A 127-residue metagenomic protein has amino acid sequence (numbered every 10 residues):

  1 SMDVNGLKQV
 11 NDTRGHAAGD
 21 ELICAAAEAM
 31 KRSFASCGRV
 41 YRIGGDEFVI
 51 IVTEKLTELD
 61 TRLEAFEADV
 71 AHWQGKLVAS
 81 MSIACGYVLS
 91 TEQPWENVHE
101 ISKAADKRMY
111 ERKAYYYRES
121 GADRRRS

Functional and structural regions predicted by a protein language model:
M2, F48, I83-Y87: A structural signal for short, well-ordered beta-strand segments
M2, T13, E28-R39, H72-V78 (+2 more regions): Nucleotide second-messenger and two-component phosphorelay signaling modules
N5-A35, Y41-G45, V49-I50, T57-D60 (+2 more regions): Conserved long alpha-helical elements within nucleotide-processing catalytic cores of c-di-GMP signaling and class III
H16, D60, E67, A71 (+2 more regions): Catalytic-core segments of nucleotide cyclases and related cyclic-nucleotide turnover enzymes
L22, R62, M81, V98-I101: Hydrophobic side chains within well-formed alpha-helices
Y41-I43, V70-G86, E119-D123: Catalytic core regions of nucleotide second-messenger enzymes
I50-K55, L89-T91: Short beta-strand-to-loop capping motifs
K55-T57, S80-I83, Y87, I101-A104: Generic alpha-helical hydrophobic packing signal
